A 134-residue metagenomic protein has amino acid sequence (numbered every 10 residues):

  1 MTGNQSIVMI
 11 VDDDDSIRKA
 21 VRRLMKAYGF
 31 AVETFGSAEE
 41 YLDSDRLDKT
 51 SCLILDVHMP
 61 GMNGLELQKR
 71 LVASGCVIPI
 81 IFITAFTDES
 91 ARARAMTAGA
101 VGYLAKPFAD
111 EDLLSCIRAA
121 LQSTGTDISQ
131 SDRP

Functional and structural regions predicted by a protein language model:
Q5-D15, V21-M25, L53: Conserved acidic segment of CheY-like receiver
T34-C52: Acidic, metal-coordinating helix/loop segments flanking the phosphotransfer/catalytic sites of two-component signaling
G36-S37, N63-E66: Acidic catalytic/metal-coordinating carboxylates
M59: Receiver (REC) domain active-site loop signature in two-component systems and cognate sites in sensor histidine kinases
E66, T87-G102: Alpha4 helix (beta4-alpha4-beta5 surface) of REC/receiver domains from two-component response regulators
S90, F108-R118: C-terminal output helix
R118-P134: The C-terminal output helix
